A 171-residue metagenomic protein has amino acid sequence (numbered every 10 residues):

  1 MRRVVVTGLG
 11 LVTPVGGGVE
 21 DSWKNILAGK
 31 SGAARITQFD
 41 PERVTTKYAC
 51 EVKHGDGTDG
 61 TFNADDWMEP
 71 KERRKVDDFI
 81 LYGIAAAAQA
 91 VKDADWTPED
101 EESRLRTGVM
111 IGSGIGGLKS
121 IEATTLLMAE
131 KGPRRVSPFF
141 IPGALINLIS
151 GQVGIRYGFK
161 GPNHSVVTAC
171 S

Functional and structural regions predicted by a protein language model:
M1-I115, K119-P162: Conserved "HGTGT" condensation-loop signature of ketosynthase/thiolase-family condensing enzymes that catalyze
N163-C170: Short loop-beta-helix segment that forms the pyridoxal 5′-phosphate
